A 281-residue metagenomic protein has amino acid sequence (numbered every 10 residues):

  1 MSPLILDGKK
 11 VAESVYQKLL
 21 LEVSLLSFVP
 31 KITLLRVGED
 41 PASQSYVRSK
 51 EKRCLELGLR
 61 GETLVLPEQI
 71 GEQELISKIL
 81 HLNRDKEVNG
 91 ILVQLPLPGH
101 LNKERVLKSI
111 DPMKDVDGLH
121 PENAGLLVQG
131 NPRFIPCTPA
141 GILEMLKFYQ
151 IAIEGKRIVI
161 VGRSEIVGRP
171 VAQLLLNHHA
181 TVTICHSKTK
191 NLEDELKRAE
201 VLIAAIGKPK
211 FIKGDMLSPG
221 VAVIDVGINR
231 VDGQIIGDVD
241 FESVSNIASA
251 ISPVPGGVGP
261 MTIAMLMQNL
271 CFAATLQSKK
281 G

Functional and structural regions predicted by a protein language model:
M1-F28: Positively charged, low-complexity intrinsically disordered leader regions
S27-E39: Short beta-strand segments enriched in small/hydrophobic residues
V37-E51, R133-A222, Q234-S245: Glycine-rich phosphate/diphosphate-binding loop of Rossmann-like nucleotide-binding domains
C54-E68, V182-I184: Short beta-strand elements in bilobed, periplasmic/extracellular small-molecule ligand-binding domains
E74-K86: Short, well-structured alpha-helical segments in soluble
V93-I153, I158: Anion-binding alpha/beta catalytic cores of soluble intermediary-metabolism enzymes, centered on
P96, A205-K208, G227-I228: Short glycine-/small-residue-rich Rossmann-like dinucleotide-binding loops
K103-A124, I224-Q277: Rossmann-fold NAD(P)-binding glycine/threonine-rich loop
